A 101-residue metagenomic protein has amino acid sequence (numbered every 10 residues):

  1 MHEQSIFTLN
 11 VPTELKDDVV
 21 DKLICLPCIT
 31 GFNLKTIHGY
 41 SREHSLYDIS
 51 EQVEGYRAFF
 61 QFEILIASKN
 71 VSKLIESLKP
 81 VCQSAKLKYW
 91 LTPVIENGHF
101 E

Functional and structural regions predicted by a protein language model:
M1-E101: Positively charged, small/polar-rich N-terminal and surface patches that mediate targeting and assembly and bind
